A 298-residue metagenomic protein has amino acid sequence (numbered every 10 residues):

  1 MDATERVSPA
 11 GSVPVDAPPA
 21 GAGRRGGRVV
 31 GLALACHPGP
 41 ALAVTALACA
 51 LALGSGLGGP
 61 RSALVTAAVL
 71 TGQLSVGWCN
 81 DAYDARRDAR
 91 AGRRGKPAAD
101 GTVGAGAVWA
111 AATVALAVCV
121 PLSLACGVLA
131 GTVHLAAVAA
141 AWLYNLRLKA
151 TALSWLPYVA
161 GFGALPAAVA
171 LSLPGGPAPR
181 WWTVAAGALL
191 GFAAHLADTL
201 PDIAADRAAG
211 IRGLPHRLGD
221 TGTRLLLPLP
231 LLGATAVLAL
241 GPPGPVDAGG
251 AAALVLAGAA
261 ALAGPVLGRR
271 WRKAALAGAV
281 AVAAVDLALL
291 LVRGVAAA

Functional and structural regions predicted by a protein language model:
M1-A298: Multi-pass alpha-helical membrane architecture of UbiA-family and related isoprenoid/lipid prenyltransferases
